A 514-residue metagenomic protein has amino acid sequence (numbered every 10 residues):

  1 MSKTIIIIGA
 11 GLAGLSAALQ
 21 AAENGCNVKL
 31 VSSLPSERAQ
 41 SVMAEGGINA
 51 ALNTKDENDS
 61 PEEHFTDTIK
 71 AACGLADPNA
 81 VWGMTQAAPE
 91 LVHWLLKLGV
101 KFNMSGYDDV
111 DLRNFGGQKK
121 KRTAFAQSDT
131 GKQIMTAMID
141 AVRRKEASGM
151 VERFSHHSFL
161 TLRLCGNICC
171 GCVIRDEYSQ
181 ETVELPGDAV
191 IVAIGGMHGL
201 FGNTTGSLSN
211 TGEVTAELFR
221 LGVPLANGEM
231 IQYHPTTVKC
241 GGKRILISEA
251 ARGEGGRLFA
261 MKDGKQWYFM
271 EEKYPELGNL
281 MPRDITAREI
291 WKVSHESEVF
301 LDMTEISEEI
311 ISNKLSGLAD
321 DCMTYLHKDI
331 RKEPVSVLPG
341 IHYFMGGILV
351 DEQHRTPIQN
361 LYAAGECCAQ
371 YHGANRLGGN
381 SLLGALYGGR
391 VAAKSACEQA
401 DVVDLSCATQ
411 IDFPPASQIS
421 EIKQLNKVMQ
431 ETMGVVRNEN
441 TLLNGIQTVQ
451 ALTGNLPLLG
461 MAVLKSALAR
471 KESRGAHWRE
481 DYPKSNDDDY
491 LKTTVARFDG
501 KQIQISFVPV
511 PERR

Functional and structural regions predicted by a protein language model:
M1-T4, Q20, N24, P35-E37 (+11 more regions): Glycine- and aromatic-enriched mobile tails/lids
K3, Q180-A189, P357: Core beta-strand elements of the Rossmann-like FAD/NAD(P) dinucleotide-binding domain in flavoenzyme oxidoreductases
T4-L30: N-terminal Rossmann-like FAD-binding beta1-loop-alpha1 element of flavoenzymes
A50-M84: Glycine-rich active-site loop/strand segments that organize a redox cofactor
A76-Q86, A124-D140, T204-G212, T237-G241 (+1 more regions): Short beta-strand to alpha-helix junction loop
L96-E181, A193, G202, H234-K239: Conserved redox-cofactor binding core of oxidoreductases
A189-R244, N380-S395: Glycine-rich loop(s) and the adjacent beta-strand/alpha-helix scaffold that form part
E217, V223-E333, S395-D401: An anion/pyrophosphate-binding glycine-rich loop and adjacent beta-alpha core in soluble alpha-beta enzymes
